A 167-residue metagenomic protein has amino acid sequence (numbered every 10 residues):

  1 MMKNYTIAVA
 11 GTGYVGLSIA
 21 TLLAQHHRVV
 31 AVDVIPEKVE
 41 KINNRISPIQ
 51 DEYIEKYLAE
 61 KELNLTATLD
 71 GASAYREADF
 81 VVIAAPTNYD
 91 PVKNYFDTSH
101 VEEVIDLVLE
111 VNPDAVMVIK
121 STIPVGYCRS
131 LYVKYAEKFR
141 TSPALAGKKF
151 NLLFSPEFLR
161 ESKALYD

Functional and structural regions predicted by a protein language model:
M2-I46: NAD(P)+-binding Rossmann beta1-loop-alpha1 motif at the extreme N-terminus of oxidoreductases
R28, N64-T66, N151: Conserved beta-strand segments of alpha/beta enzyme cores
I49-Q50: N-terminal FAD cofactor-binding segment of flavoenzymes
I54-D79: A structured beta-alpha segment of the ubiquitous adenosine-cofactor-binding alpha/beta core
R76-F80, N112-A115: Short acidic/histidine-rich motifs immediately flanking catalytic phosphotransfer sites in two-component signaling
V81-I83, I119: Redox-cofactor binding/interface segments in oxidoreductases and associated redox assembly factors
Y89-F158: Rossmann-like NAD(P)(H) cofactor-binding subdomain of soluble oxidoreductases
N151, A164-D167: Dinucleotide-binding Rossmann-like beta1-alpha1 core, especially the glycine-rich loop that anchors the ADP
